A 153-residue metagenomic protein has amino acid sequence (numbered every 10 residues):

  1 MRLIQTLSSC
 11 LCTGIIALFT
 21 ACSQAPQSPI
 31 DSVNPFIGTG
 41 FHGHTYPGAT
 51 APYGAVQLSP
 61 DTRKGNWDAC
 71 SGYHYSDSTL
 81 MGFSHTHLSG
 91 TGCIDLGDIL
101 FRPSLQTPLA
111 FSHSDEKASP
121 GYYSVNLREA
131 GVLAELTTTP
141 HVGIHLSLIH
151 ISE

Functional and structural regions predicted by a protein language model:
M1-L11: Bacterial N-terminal signal peptides that target proteins for export
S9-L11, Q24, E153: Compositionally biased regions
A17: The feature marks either
T20-A21: C-terminal motif of bacterial Sec signal peptides marking the signal peptidase cleavage site
A25-L148, S152: Accessory carbohydrate-recognition regions in carbohydrate-active enzymes
